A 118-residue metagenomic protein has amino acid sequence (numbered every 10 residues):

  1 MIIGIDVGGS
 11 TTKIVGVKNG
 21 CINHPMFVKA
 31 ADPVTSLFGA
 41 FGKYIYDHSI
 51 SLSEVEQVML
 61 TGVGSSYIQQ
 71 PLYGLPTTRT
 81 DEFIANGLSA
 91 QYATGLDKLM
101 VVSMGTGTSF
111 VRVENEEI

Functional and structural regions predicted by a protein language model:
M1-I2, F41-D47, A90-T94: Short, mixed-charge, low-aromatic patches
I2-D6, V55-M59, K98-S103: Short glycine-aspartate micro-motif
I2-G39, K43, I118: Short glycine-rich, Thr/Ser-proximal phosphate-binding strand/loop in the N-terminal lobe of ATP-dependent enzymes
D6-T11, V63, V102-G107: A short acidic Gly-Thr/Ser loop motif
I14-N19, G62-S66, V113: Short amphipathic alpha-helical segments, especially helix-boundary/capping motifs
C21, S49-S51, E116: Short, glycine- and charge-enriched coil/turn segments that flank and shape catalytic ligand pockets
F27-A30, F41-G42, Y46-E82: Short beta-strand-loop/turn "lid" adjacent to the catalytic site in phosphate-handling enzymes
I68, Y73-G74, T78-V102, G107-E117: Conserved phosphate-binding catalytic cores of ATP/NTP-utilizing and phosphoryl-transfer enzymes
